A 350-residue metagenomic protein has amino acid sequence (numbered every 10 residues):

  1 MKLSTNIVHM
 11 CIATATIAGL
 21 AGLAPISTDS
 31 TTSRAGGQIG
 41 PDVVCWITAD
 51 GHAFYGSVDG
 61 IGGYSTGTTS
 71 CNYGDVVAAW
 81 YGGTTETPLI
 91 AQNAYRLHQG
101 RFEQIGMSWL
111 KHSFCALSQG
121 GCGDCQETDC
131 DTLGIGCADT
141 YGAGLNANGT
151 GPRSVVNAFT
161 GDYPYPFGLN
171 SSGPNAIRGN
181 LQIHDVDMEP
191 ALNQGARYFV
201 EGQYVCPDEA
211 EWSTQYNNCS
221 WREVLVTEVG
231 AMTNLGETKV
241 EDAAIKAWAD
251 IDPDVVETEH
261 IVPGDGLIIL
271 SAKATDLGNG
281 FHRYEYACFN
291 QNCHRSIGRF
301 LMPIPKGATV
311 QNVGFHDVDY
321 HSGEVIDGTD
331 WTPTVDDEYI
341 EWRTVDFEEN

Functional and structural regions predicted by a protein language model:
K2-I12: Bacterial N-terminal signal peptides that target proteins for export
C11-G22: Bacterial N-terminal signal peptides
R34, I39-D42, W46-C219: Solvent-exposed N-terminal domain segments of exported/luminal and surface proteins
L169, S322-N350: Extracellular adhesion/glycan-binding regions together with long Ser/Thr- and acidic-residue-rich low-complexity tracts
P207-E257: Short beta-strand elements
I268-D276: Short amphipathic beta-strand and strand-loop transition segments with alternating hydrophobic
T275-H294: Short beta-strand elements of extracellular/lumenal beta-sandwich folds
R299-I326: Solvent-exposed beta-hairpin/edge-strand motifs
